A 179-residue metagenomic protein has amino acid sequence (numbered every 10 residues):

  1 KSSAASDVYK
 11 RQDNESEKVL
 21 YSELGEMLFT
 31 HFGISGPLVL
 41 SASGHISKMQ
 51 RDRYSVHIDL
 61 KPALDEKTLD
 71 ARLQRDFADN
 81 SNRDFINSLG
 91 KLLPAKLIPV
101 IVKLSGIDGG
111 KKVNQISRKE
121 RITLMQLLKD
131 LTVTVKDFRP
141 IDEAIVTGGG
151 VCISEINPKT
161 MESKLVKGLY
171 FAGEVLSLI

Functional and structural regions predicted by a protein language model:
K1-A5, Y9: Single conserved hydrophobic/aromatic residue that forms the stacking wall/gate of nucleotide- or nucleobase-binding
R11-A172: Residue-level recognition of phosphate/Mg2+-coordinating polar/acidic sites in nucleotide-handling active sites
V175: Active-site metal-binding loops of divalent metal-dependent hydrolases
L178-I179: Short small-residue beta-strand/loop micro-motif enriched in glycine and branched aliphatics
